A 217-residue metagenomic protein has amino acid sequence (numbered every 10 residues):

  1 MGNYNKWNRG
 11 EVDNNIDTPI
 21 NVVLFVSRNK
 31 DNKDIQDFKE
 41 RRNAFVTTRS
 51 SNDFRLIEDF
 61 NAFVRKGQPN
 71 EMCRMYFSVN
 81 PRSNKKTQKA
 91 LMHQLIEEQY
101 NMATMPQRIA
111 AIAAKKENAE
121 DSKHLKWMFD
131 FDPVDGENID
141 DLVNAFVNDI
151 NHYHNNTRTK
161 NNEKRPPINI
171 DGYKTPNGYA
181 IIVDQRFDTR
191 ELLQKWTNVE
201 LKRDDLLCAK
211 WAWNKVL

Functional and structural regions predicted by a protein language model:
M1-T175, R186-F187, L193-Q194, L207 (+1 more regions): Signature for HUH/AEP ssDNA processing cores
I182-D184: Short hydrophobic/aromatic beta-strand micro-patches that form the beta-sheet surface supporting nucleotide- or nucleic
W196-K202: C-terminal, non-catalytic extensions of nucleic-acid polymerases
K202-C208: Short linear motifs in low-complexity, proline-biased tails and propeptides
